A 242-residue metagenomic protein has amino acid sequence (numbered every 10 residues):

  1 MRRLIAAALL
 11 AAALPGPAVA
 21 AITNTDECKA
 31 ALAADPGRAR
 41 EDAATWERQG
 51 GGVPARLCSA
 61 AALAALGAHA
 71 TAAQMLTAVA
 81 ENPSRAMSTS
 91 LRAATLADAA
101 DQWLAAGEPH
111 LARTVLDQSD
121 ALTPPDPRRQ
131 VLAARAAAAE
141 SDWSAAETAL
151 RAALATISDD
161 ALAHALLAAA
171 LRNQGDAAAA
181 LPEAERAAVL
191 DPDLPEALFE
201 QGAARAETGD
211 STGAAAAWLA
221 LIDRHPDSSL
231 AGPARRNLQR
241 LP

Functional and structural regions predicted by a protein language model:
L10-T77: N-terminal leader/linker segments that initiate helical-solenoid repeat arrays
C28-K29, A61, D101, R135 (+3 more regions): Residue-level recognition of tetratricopeptide repeat
R48-Q49, N82, A86-S88, L122 (+3 more regions): Structural marker of alpha-solenoid helical repeat scaffolds
V53-P54, A93, D126-R128, W143 (+4 more regions): Helix-start (N-cap) detector for alpha-helical repeat units in TPR-like alpha-solenoids, especially tetratricopeptide
C58, L91, D98, L132 (+3 more regions): Canonical tetratricopeptide repeat
A65-L66, A105-A106, A139-E140, N173-Q174 (+3 more regions): Register position in tetratricopeptide repeats
